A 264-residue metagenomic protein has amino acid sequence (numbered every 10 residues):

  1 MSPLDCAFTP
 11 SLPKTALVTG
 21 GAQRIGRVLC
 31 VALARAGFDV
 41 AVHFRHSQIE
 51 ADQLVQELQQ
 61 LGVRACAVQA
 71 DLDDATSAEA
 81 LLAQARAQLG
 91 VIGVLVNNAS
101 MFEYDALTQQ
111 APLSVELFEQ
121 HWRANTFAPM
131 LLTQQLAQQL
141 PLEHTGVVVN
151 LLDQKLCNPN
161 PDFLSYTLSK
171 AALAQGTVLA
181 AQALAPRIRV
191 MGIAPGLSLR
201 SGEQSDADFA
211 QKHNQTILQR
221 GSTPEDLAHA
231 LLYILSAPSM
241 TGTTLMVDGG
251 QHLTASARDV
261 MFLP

Functional and structural regions predicted by a protein language model:
L12-K14, V63-R64, V91-I92, Q139-D153 (+2 more regions): Active-site loop of short-chain dehydrogenase/reductase
A22-R24: Conserved glycine-rich cofactor-binding loop
L33, A174, L184-S198, M240-V247: Conserved Rossmann-fold SDR core element
F38-Q53: Conserved glycine-rich Rossmann-like NAD(P)H-binding loop of the short-chain dehydrogenase/reductase
M101-F102, Q109, L113-L117, G146-A185 (+2 more regions): Catalytic loop of short-chain dehydrogenase/reductase
T216-L227: A conserved structural motif in NAD(P)-dependent oxidoreductases
E225-V247, H252-L253: C-terminal substrate-recognition "lid" of short-chain dehydrogenase/reductases
